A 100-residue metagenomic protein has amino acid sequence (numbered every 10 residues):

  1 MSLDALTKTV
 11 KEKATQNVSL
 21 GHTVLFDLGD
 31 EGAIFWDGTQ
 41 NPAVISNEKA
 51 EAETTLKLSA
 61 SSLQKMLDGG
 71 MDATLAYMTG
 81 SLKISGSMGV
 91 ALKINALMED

Functional and structural regions predicted by a protein language model:
M1-D100: Feature captures hydrophobic
